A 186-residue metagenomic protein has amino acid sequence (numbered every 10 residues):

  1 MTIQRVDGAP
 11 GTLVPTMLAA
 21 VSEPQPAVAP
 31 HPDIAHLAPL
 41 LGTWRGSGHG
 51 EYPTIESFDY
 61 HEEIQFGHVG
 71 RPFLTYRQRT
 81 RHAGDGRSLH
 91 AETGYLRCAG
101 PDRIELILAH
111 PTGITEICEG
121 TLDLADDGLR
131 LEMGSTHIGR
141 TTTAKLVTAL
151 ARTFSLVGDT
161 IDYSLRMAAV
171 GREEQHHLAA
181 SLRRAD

Functional and structural regions predicted by a protein language model:
T2-F73, R79-S88, V157-D159, A168-D186: Amphipathic/hydrophobic helical signal segments and adjacent flexible N-terminal regions that mediate secretion
G46, L74-Q78, R103-L108, L131-S135 (+1 more regions): Short hydrophobic/aromatic-rich beta-strand segments that constitute the beta-sheet cores of beta-sandwich/beta-barrel
H61-G67, E92-R97, I117-D123, A149-S155 (+2 more regions): Hydrophobic/aromatic beta-strand elements that line small-molecule binding cavities or substrate pockets in beta-rich
R71, P101-R103, A125-D127, D159: Short strand-connecting beta-turns/loops that link adjacent beta-strands
R79-G84, A109-T115, I138-R140, R166-G171: Short, solvent-exposed aromatic-acidic interface loops
A83-L122: Helix-adjacent hinge/juxtasegments
G113-I114, L131-A151: Acidic, glycine-rich flexible loop segments
L129, L150-R152, D159-I161: A short pocket-lining beta-strand/turn micro-motif at the edge of beta-sheets
